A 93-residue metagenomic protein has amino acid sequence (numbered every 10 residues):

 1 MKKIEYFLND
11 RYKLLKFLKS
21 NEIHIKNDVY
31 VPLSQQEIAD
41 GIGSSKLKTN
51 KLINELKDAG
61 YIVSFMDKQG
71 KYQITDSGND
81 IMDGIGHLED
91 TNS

Functional and structural regions predicted by a protein language model:
M1-N21: Short alpha-helical segments that sit at the start of domains
F7-L8, N27-V31, K46, D67: Alpha-helix N-cap/helix-initiation sites
E22-I25, I42, G60: Structural motif corresponding to the C-terminal cap of alpha-helices
I25-D40: Short acidic, hydrophobic short linear motifs in intrinsically disordered regions
P32, Q69-D76: Minor-groove-contacting beta-hairpin "wing" of winged helix-turn-helix DNA-binding domains
G43-D58: Short amphipathic alpha-helical interaction segments
K57-D67: A short, conserved structural fragment
N79-S93: Short, amphipathic alpha-helical interaction segments positioned at domain boundaries
